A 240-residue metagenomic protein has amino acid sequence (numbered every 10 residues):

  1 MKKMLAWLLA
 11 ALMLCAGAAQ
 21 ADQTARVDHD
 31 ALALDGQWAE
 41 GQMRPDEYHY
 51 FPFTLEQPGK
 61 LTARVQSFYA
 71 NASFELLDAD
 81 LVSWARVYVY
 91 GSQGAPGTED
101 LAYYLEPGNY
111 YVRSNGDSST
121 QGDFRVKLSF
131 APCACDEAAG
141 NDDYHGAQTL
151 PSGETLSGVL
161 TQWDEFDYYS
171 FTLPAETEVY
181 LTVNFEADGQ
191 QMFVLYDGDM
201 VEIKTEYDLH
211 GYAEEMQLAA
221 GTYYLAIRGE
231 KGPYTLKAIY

Functional and structural regions predicted by a protein language model:
M1-M4: Positively charged n-region of N-terminal signal peptides that target proteins for export
L8, D22-G41, T54-G59: Hydrophobic, helix-prone linear segments
L8-A16: Bacterial N-terminal signal peptides
G17-A19, Q37, Y110, T155 (+1 more regions): Intrinsic disorder/low-complexity segments in short proteins, especially the signal peptide and propeptide regions
A21-L34, K127-E154: Predominantly extracellular/luminal regions of secreted and cell-surface proteins, especially disulfide-bonded
E40, S152-V159: Disordered, acidic Ser/Thr/Pro-rich linker "stalks" and the adjacent N-terminal cap of the next globular domain
Q42-D123, F130-C133, V159-P233, I239-Y240: Acidic, Ser/Thr/Pro-rich low-complexity intrinsically disordered segments
